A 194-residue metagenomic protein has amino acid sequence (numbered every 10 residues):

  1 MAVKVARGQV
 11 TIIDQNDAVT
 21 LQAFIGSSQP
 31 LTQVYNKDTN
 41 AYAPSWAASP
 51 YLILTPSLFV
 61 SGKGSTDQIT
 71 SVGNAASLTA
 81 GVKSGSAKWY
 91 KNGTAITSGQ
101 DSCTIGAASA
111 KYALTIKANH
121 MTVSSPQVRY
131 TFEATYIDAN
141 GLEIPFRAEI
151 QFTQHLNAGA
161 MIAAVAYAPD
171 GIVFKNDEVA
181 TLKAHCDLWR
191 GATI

Functional and structural regions predicted by a protein language model:
M1-I194: Surface-exposed receptor/substrate recognition regions of extracellular proteins
